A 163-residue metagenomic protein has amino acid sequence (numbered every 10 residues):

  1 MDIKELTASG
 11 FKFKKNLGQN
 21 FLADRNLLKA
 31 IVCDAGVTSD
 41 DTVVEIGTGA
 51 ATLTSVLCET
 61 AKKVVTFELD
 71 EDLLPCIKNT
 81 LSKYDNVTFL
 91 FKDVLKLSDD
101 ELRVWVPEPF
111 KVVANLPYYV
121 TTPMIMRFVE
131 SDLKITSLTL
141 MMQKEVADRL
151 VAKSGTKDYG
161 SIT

Functional and structural regions predicted by a protein language model:
M1-T163: Catalytic cores of RNA-modifying enzymes
